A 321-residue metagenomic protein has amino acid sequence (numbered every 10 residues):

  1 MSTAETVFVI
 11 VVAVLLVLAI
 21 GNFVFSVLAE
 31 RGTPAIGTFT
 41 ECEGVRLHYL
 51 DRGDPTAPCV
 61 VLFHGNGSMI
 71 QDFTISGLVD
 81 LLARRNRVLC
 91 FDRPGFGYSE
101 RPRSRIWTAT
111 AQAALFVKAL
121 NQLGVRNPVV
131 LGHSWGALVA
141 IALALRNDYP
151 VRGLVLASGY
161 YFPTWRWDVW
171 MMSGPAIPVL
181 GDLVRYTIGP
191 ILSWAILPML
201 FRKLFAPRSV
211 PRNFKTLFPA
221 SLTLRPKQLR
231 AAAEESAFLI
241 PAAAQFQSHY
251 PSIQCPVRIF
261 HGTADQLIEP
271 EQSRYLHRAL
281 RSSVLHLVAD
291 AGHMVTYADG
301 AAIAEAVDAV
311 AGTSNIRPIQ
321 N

Functional and structural regions predicted by a protein language model:
A29, W167-V169, G189-S252: Conserved alpha/beta-hydrolase catalytic His-Asp/Glu region
L50, C90-L131, E305: Active-site loop/oxyanion-hole signature of alpha/beta-hydrolase fold enzymes
D51-Y98: Conserved HGGG/HGGXW glycine-rich cap/lid loop of the alpha/beta-hydrolase fold
G132, G136, A140: Gly/Ala-rich beta-loop-alpha elbow adjacent to hydrolase catalytic centers
L145, L154-Y186: Flexible "cap/lid" loop of the alpha/beta hydrolase fold
F238, A264-I268: Acidic catalytic loop of the alpha/beta-hydrolase fold
I253, I259-H261: Short beta-strand/loop motif that positions the catalytic acidic residue of the alpha/beta-hydrolase fold
L267, A291-G300, A304: Catalytic histidine-centered segment of alpha/beta-hydrolase-like enzymes
